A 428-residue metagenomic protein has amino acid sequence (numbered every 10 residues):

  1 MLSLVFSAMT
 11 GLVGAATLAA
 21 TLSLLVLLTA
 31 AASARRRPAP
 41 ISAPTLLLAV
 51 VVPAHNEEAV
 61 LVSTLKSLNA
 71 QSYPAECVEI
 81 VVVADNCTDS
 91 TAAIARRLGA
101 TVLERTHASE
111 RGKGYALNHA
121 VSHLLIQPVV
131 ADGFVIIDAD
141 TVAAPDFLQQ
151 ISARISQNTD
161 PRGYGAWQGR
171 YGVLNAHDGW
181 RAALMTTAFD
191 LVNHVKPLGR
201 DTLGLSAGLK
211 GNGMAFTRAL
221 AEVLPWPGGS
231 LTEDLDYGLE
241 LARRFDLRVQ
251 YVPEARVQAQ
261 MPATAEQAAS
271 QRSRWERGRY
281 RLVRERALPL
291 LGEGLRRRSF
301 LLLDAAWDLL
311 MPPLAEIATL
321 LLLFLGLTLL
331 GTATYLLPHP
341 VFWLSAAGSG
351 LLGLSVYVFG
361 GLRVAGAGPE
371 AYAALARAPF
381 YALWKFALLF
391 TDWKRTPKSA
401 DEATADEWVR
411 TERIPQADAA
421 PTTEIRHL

Functional and structural regions predicted by a protein language model:
M1-P44, V358-V364, K385, T422: N-terminal membrane-anchoring/stem segments of glycan-assembly enzymes
T29-S33, P40-S42, D308-R395: Membrane-embedded multi-pass helical conduit in multi-pass membrane proteins, especially envelope-biosynthetic
L46-A49, E79, D236: Cell-envelope/extracellular polymer assembly enzymes that use nucleotide-activated donors
V62, D89-R96, E104, D146: Acidic helix N-cap motif at the loop->helix transition within catalytic regions of sugar-transfer enzymes
K66-C77: Short, acidic, metal-binding catalytic loop of nucleotide-sugar glycosyltransferases
A84-A92, H107-S109, V142: A conserved acidic beta->alpha catalytic loop
T106, E110-Q127, P145-S230, S273 (+4 more regions): Long helical/loop segments within the catalytic core of UDP-sugar-dependent glycosyltransferases, especially the large
P128-V142: Short beta-strand-to-loop acidic/aromatic patch adjacent to the donor-nucleotide binding site
